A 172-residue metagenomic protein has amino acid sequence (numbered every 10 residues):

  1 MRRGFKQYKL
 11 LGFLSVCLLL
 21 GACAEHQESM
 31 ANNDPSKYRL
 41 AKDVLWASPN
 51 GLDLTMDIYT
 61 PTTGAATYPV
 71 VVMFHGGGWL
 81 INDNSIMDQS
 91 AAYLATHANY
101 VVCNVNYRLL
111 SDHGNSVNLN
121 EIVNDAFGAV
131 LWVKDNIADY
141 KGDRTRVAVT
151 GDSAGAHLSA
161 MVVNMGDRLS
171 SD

Functional and structural regions predicted by a protein language model:
R2-G12: Bacterial N-terminal signal peptides that target proteins for export
L19-A22: C-terminal motif of bacterial Sec signal peptides marking the signal peptidase cleavage site
Q27-A66: N-terminal cap/lid segment of alpha/beta-hydrolase-fold proteins
A47, D83-N84, S90, C103-R144: Catalytic nucleophile-loop/oxyanion-hole region of alpha/beta-hydrolase and closely related hydrolase-like folds
D57-T60, T67, I81-Y93: N-terminal carbohydrate-binding/catalytic regions of secreted carbohydrate-active enzymes
T67-G76: Short beta-strand element of the alpha/beta-hydrolase
V70, N99-N106: A fold-wide structural signal in alpha/beta-hydrolase
G128-D172: Primarily recognizes the serine-hydrolase "nucleophile elbow" in alpha/beta-hydrolase and SGNH/GDSL folds
